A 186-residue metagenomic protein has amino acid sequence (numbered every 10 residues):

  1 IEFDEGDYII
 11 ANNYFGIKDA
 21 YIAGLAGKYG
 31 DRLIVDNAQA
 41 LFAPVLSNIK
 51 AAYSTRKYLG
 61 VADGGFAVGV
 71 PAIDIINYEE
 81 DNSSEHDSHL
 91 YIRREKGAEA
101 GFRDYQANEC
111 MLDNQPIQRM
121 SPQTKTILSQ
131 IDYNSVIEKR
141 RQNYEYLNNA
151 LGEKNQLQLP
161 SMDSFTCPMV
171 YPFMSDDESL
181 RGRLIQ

Functional and structural regions predicted by a protein language model:
E2-I76: Active-site phosphate-binding strand-loop segment of PLP-dependent enzymes
I10-N13, I75-Q186: PLP-dependent aminotransferase class I/II
